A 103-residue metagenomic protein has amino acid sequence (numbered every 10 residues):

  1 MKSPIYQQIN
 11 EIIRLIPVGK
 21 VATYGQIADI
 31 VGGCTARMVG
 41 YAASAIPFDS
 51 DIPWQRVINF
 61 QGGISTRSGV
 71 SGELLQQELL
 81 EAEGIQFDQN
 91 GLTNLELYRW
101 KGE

Functional and structural regions predicted by a protein language model:
M1-E103: Nucleic acid-binding interface residues in structured DNA/RNA-binding domains, emphasizing the DNA-engaging scaffolds
